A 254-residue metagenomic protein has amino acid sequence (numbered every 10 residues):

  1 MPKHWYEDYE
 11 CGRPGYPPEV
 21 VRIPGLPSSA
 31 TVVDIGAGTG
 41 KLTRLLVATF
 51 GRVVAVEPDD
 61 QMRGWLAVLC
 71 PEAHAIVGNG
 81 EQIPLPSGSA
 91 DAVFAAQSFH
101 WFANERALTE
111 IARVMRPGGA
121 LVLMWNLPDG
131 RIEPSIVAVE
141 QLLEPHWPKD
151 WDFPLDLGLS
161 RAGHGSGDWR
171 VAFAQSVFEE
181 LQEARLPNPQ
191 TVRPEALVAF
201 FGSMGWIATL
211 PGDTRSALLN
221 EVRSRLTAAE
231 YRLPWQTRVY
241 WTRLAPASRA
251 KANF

Functional and structural regions predicted by a protein language model:
M1-S28, K41, M62: Conserved class I S-adenosyl-L-methionine
S29-G36: Conserved class I S-adenosyl-L-methionine
T39-Q82: Class I SAM-dependent methyltransferase SAM/SAH-binding core
E81-A92: A short acidic, Gly/Pro-enriched loop at the edge of an enzyme's catalytic core that lines a small-molecule cofactor
D91-E105: A short SAM/SAH-binding and catalytic strip from SAM-dependent methyltransferases
R106-P117: A short glycine-rich, Lys/Arg-flanked "PGG" loop and its adjoining helix->strand segment in the class I
R116-P187: Conserved catalytic/acceptor-binding region of the Class I
S160-A162, G167-F254: Conserved Class I S-adenosyl-L-methionine
